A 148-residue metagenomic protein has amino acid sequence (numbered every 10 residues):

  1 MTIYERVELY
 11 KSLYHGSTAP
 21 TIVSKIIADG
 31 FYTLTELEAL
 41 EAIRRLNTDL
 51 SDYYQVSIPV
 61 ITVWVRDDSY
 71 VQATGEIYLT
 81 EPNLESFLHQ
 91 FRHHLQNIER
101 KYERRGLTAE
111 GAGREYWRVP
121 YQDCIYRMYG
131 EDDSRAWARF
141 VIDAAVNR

Functional and structural regions predicted by a protein language model:
M1-Y78: A metal-dependent hydrolase signature that marks the N-terminal structural subdomain at the beginning of catalytic folds
T35-A39, L84, Y126, G130: Hydrophobic (often cysteine-bearing) scaffold residues that line and stabilize catalytic clefts of nucleotide/cofactor
S57, K101-Y102, R148: Short, polar/charged, Gly/Pro-enriched helix-capping and turn/loop motifs at alpha-helix termini and inter-helix linkers
E85-I98: Active-site recognition of the HExxH zinc-binding catalytic motif
H93, R135-F140: Histidine-centered, metal-coordinating catalytic motifs and their short helical/loop contexts
N97-A136: Post-HEXXH active-site segment of zinc metalloproteases
V141-R148: Short arginine-rich
